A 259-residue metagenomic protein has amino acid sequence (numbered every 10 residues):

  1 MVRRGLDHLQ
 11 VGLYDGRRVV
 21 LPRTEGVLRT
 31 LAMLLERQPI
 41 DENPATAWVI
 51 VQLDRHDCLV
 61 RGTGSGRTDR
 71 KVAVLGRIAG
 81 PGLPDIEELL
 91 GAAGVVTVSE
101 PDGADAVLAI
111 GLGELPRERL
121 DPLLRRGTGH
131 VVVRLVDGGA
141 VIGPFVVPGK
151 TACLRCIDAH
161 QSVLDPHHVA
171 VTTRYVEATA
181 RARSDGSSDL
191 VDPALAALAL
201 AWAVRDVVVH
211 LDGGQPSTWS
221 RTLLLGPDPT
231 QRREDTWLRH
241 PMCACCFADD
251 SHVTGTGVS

Functional and structural regions predicted by a protein language model:
M1-S259: Adenine nucleotide-associated cytosolic modules
